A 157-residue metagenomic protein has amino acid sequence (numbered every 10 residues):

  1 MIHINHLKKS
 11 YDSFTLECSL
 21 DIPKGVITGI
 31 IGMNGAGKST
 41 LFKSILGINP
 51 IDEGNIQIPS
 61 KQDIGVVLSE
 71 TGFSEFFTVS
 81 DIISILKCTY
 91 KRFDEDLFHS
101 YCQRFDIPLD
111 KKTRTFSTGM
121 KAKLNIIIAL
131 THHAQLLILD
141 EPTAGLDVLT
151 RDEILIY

Functional and structural regions predicted by a protein language model:
I4-L7, F14-P23, G54: Conserved beta-strand
I31-M33: The feature captures the beta-strand-to-loop junction immediately N-terminal to the Walker
L46: Helix-to-loop junction immediately C-terminal to a conserved catalytic motif
D52-S60: ABC nucleotide-binding domain "signature motif"
S69-N125: ABC-family P-loop ATPase nucleotide-binding domains
L130-Q135: A short, proline-enriched helix->beta-strand linker immediately N-terminal to the Walker B motif in ABC-type P-loop
L137-E141, L146: Catalytic Walker B motif of ABC-type/P-loop ATPase nucleotide-binding domains
V148-T150: Helix N-cap at the start of a conserved alpha-helix in ABC-type nucleotide-binding domains
